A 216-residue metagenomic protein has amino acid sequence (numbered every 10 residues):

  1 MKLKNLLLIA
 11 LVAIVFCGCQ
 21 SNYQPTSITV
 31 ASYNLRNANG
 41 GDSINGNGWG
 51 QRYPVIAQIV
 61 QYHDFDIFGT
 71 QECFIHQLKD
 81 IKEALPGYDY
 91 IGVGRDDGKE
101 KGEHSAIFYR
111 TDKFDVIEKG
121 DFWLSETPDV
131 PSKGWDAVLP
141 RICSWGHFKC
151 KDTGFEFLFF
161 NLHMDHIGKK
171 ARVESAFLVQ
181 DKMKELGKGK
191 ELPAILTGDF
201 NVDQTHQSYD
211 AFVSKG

Functional and structural regions predicted by a protein language model:
M1-S27: Bacterial Sec-dependent N-terminal signal peptides
G18-A84, R95-E103, F177: N-terminal, active-site-proximal structural segment of metallo-dependent hydrolase catalytic domains
I28, D66-I67, F157, P193-I195: Short, Asp-centered acidic motifs that coordinate Mg2+ and/or phosphate in catalytic or ligand-binding sites
Y33-L35, E72, L162-M164, G198-F200: Active-site metal-binding loops of divalent metal-dependent hydrolases
G41-N45, T127-W135, L162-R172: Surface-exposed cleft-lining segments at the edges of enzyme active sites
Q61-F65, L78, K82-D89, K113 (+2 more regions): Sec-exported extracytoplasmic/periplasmic mature domains
I67-E156, F160: Structured beta-strand-rich core segments of catalytic domains in phosphoester-bond hydrolases
D89, I167-G216: Metal-dependent phosphoesterases centered on the DNase I-like endonuclease/exonuclease/phosphatase
